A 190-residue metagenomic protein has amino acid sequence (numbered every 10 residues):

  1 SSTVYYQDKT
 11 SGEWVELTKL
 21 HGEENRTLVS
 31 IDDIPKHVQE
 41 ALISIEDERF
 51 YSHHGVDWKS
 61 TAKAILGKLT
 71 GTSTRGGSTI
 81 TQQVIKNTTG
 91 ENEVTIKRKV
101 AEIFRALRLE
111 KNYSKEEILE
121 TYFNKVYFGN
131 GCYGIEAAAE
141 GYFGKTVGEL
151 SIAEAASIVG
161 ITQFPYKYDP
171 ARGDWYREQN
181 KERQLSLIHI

Functional and structural regions predicted by a protein language model:
S1-L187: Juxtamembrane regions of bacterial inner-membrane/periplasmic proteins, predominantly the peptidoglycan biogenesis
